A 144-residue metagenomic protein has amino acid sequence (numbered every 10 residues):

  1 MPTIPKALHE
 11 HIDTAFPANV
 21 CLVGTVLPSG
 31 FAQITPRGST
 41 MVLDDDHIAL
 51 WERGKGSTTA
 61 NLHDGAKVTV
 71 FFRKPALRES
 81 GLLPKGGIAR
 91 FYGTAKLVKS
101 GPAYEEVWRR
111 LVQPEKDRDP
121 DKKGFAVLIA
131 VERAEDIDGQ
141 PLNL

Functional and structural regions predicted by a protein language model:
M1-L144: Binding-site signature for planar aromatic cofactors or substrates
